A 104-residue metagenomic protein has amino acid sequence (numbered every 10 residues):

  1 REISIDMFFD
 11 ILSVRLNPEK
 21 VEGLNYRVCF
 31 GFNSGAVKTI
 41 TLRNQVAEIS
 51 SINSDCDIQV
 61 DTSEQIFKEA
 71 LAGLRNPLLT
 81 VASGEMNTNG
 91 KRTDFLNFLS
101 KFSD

Functional and structural regions predicted by a protein language model:
R1-D104: Feature captures hydrophobic
